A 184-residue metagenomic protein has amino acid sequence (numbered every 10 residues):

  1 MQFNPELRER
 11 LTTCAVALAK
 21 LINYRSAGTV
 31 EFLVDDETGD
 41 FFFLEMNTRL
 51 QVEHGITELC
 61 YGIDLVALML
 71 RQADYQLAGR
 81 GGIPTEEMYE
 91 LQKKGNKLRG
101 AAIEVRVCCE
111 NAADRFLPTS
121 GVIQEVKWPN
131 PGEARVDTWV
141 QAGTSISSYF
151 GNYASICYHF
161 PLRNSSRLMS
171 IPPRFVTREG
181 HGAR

Functional and structural regions predicted by a protein language model:
M1-R184: ATP-dependent carboxylate activation and anion-phosphoryl transfer catalytic cores that bind Mg-ATP to form
